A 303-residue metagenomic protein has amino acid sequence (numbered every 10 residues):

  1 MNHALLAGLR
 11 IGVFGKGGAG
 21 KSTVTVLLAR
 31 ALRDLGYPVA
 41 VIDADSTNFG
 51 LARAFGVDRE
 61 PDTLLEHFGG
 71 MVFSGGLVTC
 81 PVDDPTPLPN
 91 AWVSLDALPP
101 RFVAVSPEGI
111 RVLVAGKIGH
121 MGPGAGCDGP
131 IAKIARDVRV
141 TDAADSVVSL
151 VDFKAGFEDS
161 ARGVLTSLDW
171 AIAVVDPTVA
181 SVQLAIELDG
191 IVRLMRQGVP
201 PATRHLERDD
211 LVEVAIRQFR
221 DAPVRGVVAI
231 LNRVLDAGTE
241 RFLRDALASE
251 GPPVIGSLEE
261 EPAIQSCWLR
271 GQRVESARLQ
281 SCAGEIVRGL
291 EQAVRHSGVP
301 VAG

Functional and structural regions predicted by a protein language model:
N2-G8: Phosphate-binding P-loop
L9-S46: Walker A/P-loop phosphate-binding motif and the immediately C-terminal alpha-helix
A31-E108: N-terminal phosphate/diphosphate-binding loop that engages ATP/GTP or pyrophosphate donors across diverse enzyme folds
V57-P61, I191-V192, D245-A248, Q272-E275: Short, hinge-like loop/turn segments at secondary-structure boundaries
L65, P253-P262: Beta-strand->loop->alpha-helix junctions that form or flank phosphate-binding loops in nucleotide-handling enzymes
P89-S106, R111-A155: Cytosolic-facing regulatory segments adjacent to core modules
P130-G256: Conserved catalytic-core segment of NTP-binding enzymes
W268-Q280: C-terminal boundary of histidine-terminating zinc-finger modules
